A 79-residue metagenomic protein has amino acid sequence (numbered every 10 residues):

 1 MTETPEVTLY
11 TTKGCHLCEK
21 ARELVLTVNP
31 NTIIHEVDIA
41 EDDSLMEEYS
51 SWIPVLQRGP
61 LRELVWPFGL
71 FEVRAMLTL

Functional and structural regions predicted by a protein language model:
M1-V28, H35: Local sequence-structure signature of Cys/Sec-based thiol-disulfide redox active-site neighborhoods
K13, A40-E41, F68: Short beta->alpha linker loops
E19-R22, M46, L70: Conserved strand-to-helix beginnings and helix N-cap segments that scaffold or border functional pockets
V25-P30, L56, L77: Alpha-helix C-terminal capping segments
N31-D43: Thiol-based oxidoreductase modules, predominantly thioredoxin-like and allied folds used for disulfide exchange
D43-S50: N-terminal beta-loop-helix "entrance" segment that forms/cooperates in small-molecule cofactor or anionic ligand
S50-L56: Structural micro-motif
P60-L79: Non-catalytic, surface beta->alpha helical segment in thiol-disulfide oxidoreductase systems
